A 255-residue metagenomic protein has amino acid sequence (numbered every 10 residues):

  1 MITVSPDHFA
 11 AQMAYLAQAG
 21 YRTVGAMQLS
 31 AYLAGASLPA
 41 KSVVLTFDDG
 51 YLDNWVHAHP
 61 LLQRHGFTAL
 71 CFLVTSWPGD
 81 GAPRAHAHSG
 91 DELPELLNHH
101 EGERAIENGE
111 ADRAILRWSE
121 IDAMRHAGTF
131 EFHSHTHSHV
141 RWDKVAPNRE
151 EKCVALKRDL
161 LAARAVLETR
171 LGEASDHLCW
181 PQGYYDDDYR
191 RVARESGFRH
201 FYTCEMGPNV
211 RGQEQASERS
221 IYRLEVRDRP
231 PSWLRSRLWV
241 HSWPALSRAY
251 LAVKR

Functional and structural regions predicted by a protein language model:
M1-H8, M13-T129: Active-site beta->alpha N-cap acidic-glycine motif
M1-T46, L52-D53, A127, H137 (+1 more regions): C-terminal active-site subregion of NodB/CE4 polysaccharide deacetylases
L70, E131-H133, H177: A structural signal for isolated positions on well-ordered beta-strands in alpha/beta enzyme cores
L73-T75, S134-H139: Short loop/turn segments at strand-loop or loop-helix junctions that form parts of catalytic or ligand-binding pockets
A87-D91, F132, A155-L161: Short, functional N-terminal and low-complexity linear motifs
